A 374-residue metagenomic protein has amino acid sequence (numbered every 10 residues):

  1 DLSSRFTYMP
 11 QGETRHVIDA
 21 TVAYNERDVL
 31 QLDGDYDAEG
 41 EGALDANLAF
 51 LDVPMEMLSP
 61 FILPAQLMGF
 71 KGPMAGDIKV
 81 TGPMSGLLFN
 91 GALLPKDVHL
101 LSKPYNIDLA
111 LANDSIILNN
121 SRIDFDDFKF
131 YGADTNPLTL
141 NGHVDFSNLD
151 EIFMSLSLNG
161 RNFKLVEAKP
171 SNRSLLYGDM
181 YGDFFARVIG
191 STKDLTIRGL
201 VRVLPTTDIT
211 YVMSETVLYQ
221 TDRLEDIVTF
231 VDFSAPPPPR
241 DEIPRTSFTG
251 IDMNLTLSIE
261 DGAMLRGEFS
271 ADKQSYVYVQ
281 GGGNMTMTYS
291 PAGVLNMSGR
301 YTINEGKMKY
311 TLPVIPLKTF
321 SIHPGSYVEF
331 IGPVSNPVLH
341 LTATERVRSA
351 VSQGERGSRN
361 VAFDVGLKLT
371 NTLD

Functional and structural regions predicted by a protein language model:
D1-D28, D37, P60, K71-G76 (+1 more regions): Strand-loop-strand
V53-M55: Short S/T/G/P-enriched beta-strand
I62-Q66: Short glycine-enriched, charge-decorated loop/helix-capping segments at active-site entrances that position
S85: Extracellular acidic loop/turn motifs
